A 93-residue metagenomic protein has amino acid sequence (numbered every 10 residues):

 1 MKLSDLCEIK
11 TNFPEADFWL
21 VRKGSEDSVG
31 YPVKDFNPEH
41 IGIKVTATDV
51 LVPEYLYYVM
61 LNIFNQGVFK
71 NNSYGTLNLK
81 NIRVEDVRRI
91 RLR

Functional and structural regions predicted by a protein language model:
M1-D17, R91-R93: Non-catalytic DNA-recognition/assembly elements of restriction-modification systems
K2, V52, R83-D86: A diffuse structural propensity rather than consistent per-protein peaks
N12-V29: Short, well-ordered secondary-structure micro-motifs within conserved domains or adaptor modules
E15, N37-E39, R83-D86: A generic structural signal for well-ordered coil/turn residues at beta-strand boundaries that shape enzyme active-site
G24-L79: A short beta-sheet element
T76-R93: A short glycine-rich beta-alpha junction/loop motif
